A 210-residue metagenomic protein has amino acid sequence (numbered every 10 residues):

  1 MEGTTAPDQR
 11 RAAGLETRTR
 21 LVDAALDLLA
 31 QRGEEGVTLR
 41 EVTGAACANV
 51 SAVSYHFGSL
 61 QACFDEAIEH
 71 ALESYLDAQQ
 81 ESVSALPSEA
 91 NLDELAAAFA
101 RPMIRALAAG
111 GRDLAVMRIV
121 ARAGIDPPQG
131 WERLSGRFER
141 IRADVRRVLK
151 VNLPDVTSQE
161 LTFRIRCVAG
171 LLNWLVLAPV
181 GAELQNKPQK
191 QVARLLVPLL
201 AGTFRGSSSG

Functional and structural regions predicted by a protein language model:
M1-E16: N-terminal intrinsically disordered/low-complexity leader segments
T17-A25, V42-T43, A67-A71, Y75 (+1 more regions): Generic hydrophobic, amphipathic alpha-helix propensity
R20, L28-A62, E66: Helix-turn-helix
Q80-D113, I165: Hydrophobic alpha-helical connector segments
E94, P128-L153: Amphipathic alpha-helical packing segments from all-alpha helical-bundle domains
A97, M117, L161-A169, N173: Short, well-structured alpha-helical segments
R105, R122-E132, I165-N186, A201-G210: Amphipathic C-terminal alpha-helical segment
D113, L153, T157-I165: Membrane-interface starts of transmembrane alpha-helices
